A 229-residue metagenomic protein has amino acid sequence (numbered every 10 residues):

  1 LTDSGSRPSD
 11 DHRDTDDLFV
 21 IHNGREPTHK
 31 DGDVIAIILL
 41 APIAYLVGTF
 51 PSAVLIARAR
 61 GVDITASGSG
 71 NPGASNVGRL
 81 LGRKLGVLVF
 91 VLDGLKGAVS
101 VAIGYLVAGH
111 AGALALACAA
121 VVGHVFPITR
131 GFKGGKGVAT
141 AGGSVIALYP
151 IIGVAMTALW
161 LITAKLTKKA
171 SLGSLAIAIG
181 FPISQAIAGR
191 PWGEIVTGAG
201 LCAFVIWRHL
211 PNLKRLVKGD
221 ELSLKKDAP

Functional and structural regions predicted by a protein language model:
T2-S9, T15: Short linear motifs in low-complexity or flexible loops
I35-R60: N-terminal signal-anchor transmembrane alpha helix
A36, L40, L85-T129, L148 (+2 more regions): Nucleotide and nucleotide-moiety/phosphate-recognizing core
A53-R58, G123-K133, L159-T167, H209-K214: C-terminal ends of transmembrane helices
V54-G86, L210-P229: Cytosolic, membrane-interface loops and tails of multi-pass inner-membrane proteins
D63-A74, T129-G142, K169-A176: Short, non-helical or kinked segments that cap or interrupt transmembrane helices
G78-G82, G104-A108, G123, V138-T167 (+1 more regions): Interfacial segments of multi-pass membrane proteins
V154, A170-A178, G189-L201: Loop-to-transmembrane alpha-helix initiation sites
